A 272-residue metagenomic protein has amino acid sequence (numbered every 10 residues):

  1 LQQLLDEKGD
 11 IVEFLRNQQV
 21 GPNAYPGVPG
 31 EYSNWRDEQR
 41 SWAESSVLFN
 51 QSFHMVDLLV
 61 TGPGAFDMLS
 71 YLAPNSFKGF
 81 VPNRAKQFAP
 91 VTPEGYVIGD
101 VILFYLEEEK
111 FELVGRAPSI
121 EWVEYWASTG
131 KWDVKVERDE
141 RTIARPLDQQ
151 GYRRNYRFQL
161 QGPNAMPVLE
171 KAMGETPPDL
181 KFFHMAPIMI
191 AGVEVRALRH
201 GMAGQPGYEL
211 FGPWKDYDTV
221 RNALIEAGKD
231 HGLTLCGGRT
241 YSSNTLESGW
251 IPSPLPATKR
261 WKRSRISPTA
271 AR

Functional and structural regions predicted by a protein language model:
L1-R272: Glycine/proline-enriched, intrinsically flexible loops and inter-domain linkers
